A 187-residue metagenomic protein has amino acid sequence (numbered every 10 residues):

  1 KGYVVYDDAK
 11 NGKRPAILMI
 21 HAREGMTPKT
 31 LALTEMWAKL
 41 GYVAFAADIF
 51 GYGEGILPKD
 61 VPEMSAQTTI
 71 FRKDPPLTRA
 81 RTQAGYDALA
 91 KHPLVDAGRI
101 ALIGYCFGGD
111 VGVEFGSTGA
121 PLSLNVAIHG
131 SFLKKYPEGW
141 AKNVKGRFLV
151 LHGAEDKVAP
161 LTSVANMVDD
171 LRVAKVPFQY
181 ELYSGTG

Functional and structural regions predicted by a protein language model:
K1-L94: Serine-hydrolase catalytic machinery in alpha/beta-hydrolase-like enzymes
K13-P15, L40-F45, A97-R99, A120-L124 (+2 more regions): Loop/turn elements at helix/coil->beta-strand transitions in domains of secreted/extracellular proteins
M19-R23, C106-G109, G130, G153: Glycine-rich His-Gly loop
M26, Y52-P58, F132-E138, K157-V158: A short beta-to-alpha transition loop/helix N-cap that caps and shapes the active-site region
M36-K39, A154-T186: Active-site-adjacent alpha-helix of alpha/beta-hydrolase-fold enzymes
D48, I103-Y105, V126-H129, L151 (+1 more regions): Alpha/beta-hydrolase-fold catalytic nucleophile elbow
T82-N143: Primarily recognizes the serine-hydrolase "nucleophile elbow" in alpha/beta-hydrolase and SGNH/GDSL folds
V144, V150-H152, D156: Short beta-strand/loop motif that positions the catalytic acidic residue of the alpha/beta-hydrolase fold
